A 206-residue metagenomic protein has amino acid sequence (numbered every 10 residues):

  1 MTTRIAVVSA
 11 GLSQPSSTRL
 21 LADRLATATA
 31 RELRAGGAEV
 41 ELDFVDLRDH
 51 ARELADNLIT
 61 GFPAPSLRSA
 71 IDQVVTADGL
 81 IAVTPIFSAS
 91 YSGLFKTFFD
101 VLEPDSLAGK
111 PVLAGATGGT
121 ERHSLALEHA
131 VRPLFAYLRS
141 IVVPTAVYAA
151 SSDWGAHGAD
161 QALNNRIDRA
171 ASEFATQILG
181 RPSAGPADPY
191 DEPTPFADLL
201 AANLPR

Functional and structural regions predicted by a protein language model:
M1-V83, A89-K96, Y190-R206: N-terminal beta1-alpha1-beta2 submodule of the flavodoxin-like/Rossmannoid cofactor-binding fold
L12-P15, G118-R122, D153: Short histidine/acidic/glycine/proline-rich micro-motifs that form metal- and phosphate-coordinating active-site loops
L21-L25, L127, A170: Hydrophobic alpha-helical membrane-association signature
A30-A35, A136, S140, S172-S183: Generic secondary-structure signature for well-ordered alpha-helical cores
V45-R52, Y137-G155: Mobile beta-alpha loop/short-helix "lid" or hinge segments that flank ligand
F62-L138: Helix-loop-strand module that forms the ligand-binding subsite of alpha/beta enzymes
A146-R206: Glycine-rich phosphate/pyrophosphate-binding loop and the adjoining helix
